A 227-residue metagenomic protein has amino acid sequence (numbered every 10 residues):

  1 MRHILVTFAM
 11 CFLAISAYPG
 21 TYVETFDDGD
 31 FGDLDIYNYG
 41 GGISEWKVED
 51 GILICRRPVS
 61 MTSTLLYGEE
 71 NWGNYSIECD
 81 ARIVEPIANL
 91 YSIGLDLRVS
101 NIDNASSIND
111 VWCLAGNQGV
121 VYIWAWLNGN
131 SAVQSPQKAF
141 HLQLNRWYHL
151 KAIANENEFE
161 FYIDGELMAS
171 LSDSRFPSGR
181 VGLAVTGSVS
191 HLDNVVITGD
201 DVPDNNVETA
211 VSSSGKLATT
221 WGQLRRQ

Functional and structural regions predicted by a protein language model:
M1-L5: Positively charged n-region of N-terminal signal peptides that target proteins for export
V6-S16: Bacterial N-terminal signal peptides
Y18-R226: Extracellular glycan-recognition regions
